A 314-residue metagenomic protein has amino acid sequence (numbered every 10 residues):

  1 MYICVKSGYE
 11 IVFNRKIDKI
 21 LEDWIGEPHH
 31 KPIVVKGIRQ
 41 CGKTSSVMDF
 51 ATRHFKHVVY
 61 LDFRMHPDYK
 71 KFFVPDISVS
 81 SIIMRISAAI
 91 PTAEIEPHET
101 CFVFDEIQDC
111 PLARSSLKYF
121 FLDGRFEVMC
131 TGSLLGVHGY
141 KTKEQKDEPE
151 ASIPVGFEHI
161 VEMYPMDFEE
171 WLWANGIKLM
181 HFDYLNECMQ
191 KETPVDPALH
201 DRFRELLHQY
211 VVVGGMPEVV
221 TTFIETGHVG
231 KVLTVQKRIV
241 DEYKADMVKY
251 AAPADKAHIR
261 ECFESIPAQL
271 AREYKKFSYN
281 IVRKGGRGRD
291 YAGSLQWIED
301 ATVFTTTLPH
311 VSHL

Functional and structural regions predicted by a protein language model:
M1-G26: N-terminal pre-Walker A segment at the start of P-loop NTPase domains
V35: Hydrophobic anchor at the beta1->P-loop junction of P-loop NTPases
K43: Conserved lysine of the Walker
S46, F50: Hydrophobic positions on the alpha1 helix immediately C-terminal to the Walker A/P-loop
M65-P97: Short glycine-rich substrate-engagement loop in P-loop NTPases that contacts/grips substrate
L122-E148: Sensor-1/coupling segment of RecA-like P-loop NTPase cores
Q145-E169: A short helix-turn-beta junction within AAA+ P-loop NTPase domains corresponding to the substrate/partner-engaging
T221-L314: Accessory nucleic acid-recognition modules appended to NTPase machines
